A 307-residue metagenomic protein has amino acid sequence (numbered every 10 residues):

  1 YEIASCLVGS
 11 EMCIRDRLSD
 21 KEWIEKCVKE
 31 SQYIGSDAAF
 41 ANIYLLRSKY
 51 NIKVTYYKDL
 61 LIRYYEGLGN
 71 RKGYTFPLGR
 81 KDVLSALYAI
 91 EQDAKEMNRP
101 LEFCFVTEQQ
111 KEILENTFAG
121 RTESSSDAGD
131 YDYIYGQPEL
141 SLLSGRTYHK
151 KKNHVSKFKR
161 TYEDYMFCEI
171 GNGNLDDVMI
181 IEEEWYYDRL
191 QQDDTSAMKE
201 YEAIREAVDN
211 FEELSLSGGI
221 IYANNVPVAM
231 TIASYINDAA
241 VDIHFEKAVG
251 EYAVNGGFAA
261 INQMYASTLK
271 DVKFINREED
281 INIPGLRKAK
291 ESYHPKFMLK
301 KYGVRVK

Functional and structural regions predicted by a protein language model:
Y1-I14: Single conserved hydrophobic/aromatic residue that forms the stacking wall/gate of nucleotide- or nucleobase-binding
D37-Q109, Y222-G250: Conserved donor-binding loop and adjoining core beta-sheet/short helix segment in diverse acyl/aminoacyl transferases
P100-T117, G129-D132: Short, glycine/charge-rich beta-strand/loop segments that flank catalytic centers and engage negatively charged groups
E102-F103, C168, F274-R277: Short catalytic-loop micro-motif centered on adjacent basic/acidic residues
Q110-S124, N153, N282-M298: Conserved active-site alpha-helix within GNAT-family acetyltransferase domains
A119-T195: Acyltransferase donor/substrate-recognition loop-hinge adjacent to the catalytic core
G173, D177-V226: Short, conserved active-site entrance elements at the starts or edges of catalytic domains
L216-K307: Aromatic (often tryptophan-rich) hydrophobic motifs at membrane interfaces
